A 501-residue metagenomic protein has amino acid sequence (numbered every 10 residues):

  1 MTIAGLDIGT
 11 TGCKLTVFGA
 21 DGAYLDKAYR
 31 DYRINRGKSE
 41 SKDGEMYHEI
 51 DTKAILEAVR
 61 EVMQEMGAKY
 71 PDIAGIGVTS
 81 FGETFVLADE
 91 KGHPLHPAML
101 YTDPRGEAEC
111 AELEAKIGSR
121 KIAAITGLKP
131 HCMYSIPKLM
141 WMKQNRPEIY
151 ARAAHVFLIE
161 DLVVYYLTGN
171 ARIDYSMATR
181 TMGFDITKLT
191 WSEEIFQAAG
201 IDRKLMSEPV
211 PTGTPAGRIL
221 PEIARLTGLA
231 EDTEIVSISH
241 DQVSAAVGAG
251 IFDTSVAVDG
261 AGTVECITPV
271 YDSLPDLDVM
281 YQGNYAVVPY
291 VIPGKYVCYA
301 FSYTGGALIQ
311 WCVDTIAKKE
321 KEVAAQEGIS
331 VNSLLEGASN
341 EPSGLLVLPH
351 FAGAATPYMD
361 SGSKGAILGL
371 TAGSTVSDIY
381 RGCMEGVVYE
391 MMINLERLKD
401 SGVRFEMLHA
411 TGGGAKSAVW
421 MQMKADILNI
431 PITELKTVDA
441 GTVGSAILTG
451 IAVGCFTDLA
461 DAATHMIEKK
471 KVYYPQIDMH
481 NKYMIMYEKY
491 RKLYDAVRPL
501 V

Functional and structural regions predicted by a protein language model:
M1-H96, A124, R152, P221-R225 (+4 more regions): N-terminal glycine/serine-rich phosphate-binding loop of ATP-dependent small-molecule kinases, especially carbohydrate
I3-G5, E107, E114-G127, P137-R172 (+4 more regions): Active-site core segments that coordinate phosphate-bearing ligands/cofactors across diverse enzyme families
A28, K204-V210, E234-V236, T433-L435: General small-molecule cofactor/ligand-binding pocket signal
Y32, P211, P475: Active-site donor-binding loop signature of nucleotide-sugar glycosyltransferases
E45-L56, L128, C132, P209-G213 (+2 more regions): Short acidic-aromatic active-site loops that bind/stabilize oxyanions
M46, Q64-L100, K129-M133, V164-D185 (+2 more regions): Short beta-strand-loop/turn "lid" adjacent to the catalytic site in phosphate-handling enzymes
D103: Carbohydrate-associated surface elements
